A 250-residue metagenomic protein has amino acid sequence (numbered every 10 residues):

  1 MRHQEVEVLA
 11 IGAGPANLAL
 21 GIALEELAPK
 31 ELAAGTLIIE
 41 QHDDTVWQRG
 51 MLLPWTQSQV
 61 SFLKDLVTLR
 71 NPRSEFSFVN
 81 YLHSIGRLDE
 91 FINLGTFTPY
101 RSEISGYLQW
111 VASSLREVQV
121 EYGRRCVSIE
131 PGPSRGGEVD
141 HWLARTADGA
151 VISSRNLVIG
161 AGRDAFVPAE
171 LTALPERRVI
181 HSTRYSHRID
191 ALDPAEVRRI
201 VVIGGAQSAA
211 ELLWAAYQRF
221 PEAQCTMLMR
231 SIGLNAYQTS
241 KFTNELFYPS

Functional and structural regions predicted by a protein language model:
M1-V8, A23-G35, D148, D164-A191: Extreme N-terminal leader/targeting segments of oxidoreductases
E5-L37, I200-F220: N-terminal Rossmann-like FAD-binding beta1-loop-alpha1 element of flavoenzymes
L9-I11, C126, A144, V151-D164 (+1 more regions): Short hydrophobic core segments
A16, D44, D164, S208 (+1 more regions): Conserved Rossmann-like nucleotide-cofactor binding loop
I39-G106, M227-S250: Glycine-rich active-site loop/strand segments that organize a redox cofactor
S102-V120, D164: Helical element adjacent to the flavin cofactor pocket in flavoenzyme catalytic cores
R116, A161-T226: Glycine-rich dinucleotide-binding loop and its adjacent helix/turn
Y122-D140: A conserved short coil-to-beta-strand element within the FAD-binding core of flavoproteins
